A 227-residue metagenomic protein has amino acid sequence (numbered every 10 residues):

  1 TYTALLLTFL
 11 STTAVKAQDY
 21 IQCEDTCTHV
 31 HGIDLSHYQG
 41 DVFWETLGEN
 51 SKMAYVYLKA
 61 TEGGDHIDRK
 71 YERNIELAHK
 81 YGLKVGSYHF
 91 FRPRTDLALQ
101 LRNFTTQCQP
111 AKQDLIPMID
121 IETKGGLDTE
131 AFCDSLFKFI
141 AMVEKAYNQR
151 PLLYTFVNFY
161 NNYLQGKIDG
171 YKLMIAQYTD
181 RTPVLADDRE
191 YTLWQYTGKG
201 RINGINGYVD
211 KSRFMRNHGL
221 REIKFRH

Functional and structural regions predicted by a protein language model:
Y2-S11: Bacterial N-terminal signal peptides
A17-E62: Boundary/entry segment of secreted carbohydrate-active catalytic domains
D19-G32, I168-H227: Functionally critical loop-and-helix segments that line ligand-binding/catalytic clefts of soluble enzyme domains
H31-D34, A54-K59, K84-H89, L115-I121 (+3 more regions): Structural recognition of the beta-strand scaffold that forms the well-ordered cores of secreted hydrolase catalytic
I33-F43, K59-K70, F90-L99, G125-E130 (+1 more regions): Acidic-and-aromatic substrate-binding clefts and catalytic sites of carbohydrate-active enzymes
W44-K52, Y71-G82, F104-Q113, L185: Acidic (Asp/Glu)-rich catalytic clusters
L47, A78, I119, V143 (+1 more regions): Conserved, mostly hydrophobic/aromatic
L115-D187: Catalytic domains of cell-wall/extracellular-matrix polysaccharide-remodeling enzymes, centered on de-N-acetylation
